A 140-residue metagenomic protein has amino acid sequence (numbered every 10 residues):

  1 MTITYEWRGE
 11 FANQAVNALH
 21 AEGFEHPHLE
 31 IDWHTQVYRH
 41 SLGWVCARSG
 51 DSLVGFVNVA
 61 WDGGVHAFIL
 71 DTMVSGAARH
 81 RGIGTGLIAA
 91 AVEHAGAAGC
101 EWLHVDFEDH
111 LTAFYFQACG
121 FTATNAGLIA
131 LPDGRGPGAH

Functional and structural regions predicted by a protein language model:
M1-I31, C46, P137-H140: Short amphipathic alpha-helix that is part of the acyltransferase structural core
R8, L70, D106-F107: Small/polar loops that bind or transfer phosphate-bearing groups
D32-G50, G55-M73: A conserved beta-strand-loop-helix scaffold within acyl/acetyltransferase catalytic domains
H80-E93: Conserved acetyl-CoA-binding loop-helix of GNAT-fold acetyltransferases
A97, E101, E108-D133: Conserved active-site alpha-helix within GNAT-family acetyltransferase domains
